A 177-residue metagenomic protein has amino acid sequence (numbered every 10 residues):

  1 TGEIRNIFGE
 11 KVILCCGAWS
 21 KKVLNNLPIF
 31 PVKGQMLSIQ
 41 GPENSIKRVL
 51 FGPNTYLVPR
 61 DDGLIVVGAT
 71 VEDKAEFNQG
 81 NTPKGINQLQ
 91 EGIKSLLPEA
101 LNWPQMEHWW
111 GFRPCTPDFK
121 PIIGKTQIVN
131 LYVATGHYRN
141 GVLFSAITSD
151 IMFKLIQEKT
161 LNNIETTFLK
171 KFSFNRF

Functional and structural regions predicted by a protein language model:
T1-G2: A conserved short coil-to-beta-strand element within the FAD-binding core of flavoproteins
R5-F51, G80-P83, E99: Central helical "cap/lid" subdomain
G17, T70, G136: Short, well-ordered beta-to-alpha junction loops that form the rim of enzyme active sites and present histidine/acidic
S20-K21, N44, K74-A75, N140-G141: Short, acidic Gly/Pro/Ser/Thr-rich loop/turn segments
E43-V129: Active-site lid/adjacent beta-loop-alpha segment flanking the redox-cofactor pocket in flavoenzymes
E99-F177: C-terminal catalytic lobe of FAD-dependent flavoproteins
